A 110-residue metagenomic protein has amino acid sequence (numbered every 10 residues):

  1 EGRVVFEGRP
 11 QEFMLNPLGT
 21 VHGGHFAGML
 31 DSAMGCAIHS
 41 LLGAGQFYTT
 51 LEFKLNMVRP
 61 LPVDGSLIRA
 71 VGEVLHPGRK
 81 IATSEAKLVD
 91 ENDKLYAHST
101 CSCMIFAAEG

Functional and structural regions predicted by a protein language model:
E1-V21: Catalytic strand-loop segment that frames the active site of acyl-thioester-processing enzymes
G8-P10, M57, I105: Hydrophobic residues in beta-strands and at strand termini
L18-G35, T50: Compact, glycine-rich, soluble single-domain proteins
A37-I68: Hydrophobic beta-strand-centered segment that forms part of the acyl-chain substrate-binding groove
L61-G110: HotDog/MaoC-like acyl-thioester-processing domains
